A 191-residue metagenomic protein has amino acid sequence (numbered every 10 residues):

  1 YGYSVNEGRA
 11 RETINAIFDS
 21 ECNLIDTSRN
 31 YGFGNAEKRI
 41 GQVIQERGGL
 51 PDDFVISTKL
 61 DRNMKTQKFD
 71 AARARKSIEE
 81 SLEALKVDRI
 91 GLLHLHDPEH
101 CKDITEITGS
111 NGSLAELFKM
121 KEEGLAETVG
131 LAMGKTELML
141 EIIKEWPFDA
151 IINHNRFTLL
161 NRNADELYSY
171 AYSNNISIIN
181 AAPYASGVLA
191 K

Functional and structural regions predicted by a protein language model:
Y1-F54: N-terminal binding-site loop/beta-alpha segment at the start of enzyme catalytic domains that lines or forms
Y1-G8, L60-R75, I104-E106: Active-site mouth loops of central-metabolism enzymes
A10, I17, I25, I40 (+7 more regions): Conserved, mostly hydrophobic/aromatic
I14, E37, G41-I44, I78-L82 (+3 more regions): Generic structural signal for well-ordered alpha-helices, preferentially at hydrophobic/aromatic core positions
D19, G41-V55, L82-D88, I142-W146 (+1 more regions): Acidic (Asp/Glu)-rich catalytic clusters
C22, V87-I90, A126, F148: A structural motif
L82-I104: Active-site groove signature of glycoside hydrolases
P98-K191: Beta/alpha (TIM)-barrel catalytic core signal, keyed to glycine-rich beta->alpha loops juxtaposed to Asp/Glu that bind
